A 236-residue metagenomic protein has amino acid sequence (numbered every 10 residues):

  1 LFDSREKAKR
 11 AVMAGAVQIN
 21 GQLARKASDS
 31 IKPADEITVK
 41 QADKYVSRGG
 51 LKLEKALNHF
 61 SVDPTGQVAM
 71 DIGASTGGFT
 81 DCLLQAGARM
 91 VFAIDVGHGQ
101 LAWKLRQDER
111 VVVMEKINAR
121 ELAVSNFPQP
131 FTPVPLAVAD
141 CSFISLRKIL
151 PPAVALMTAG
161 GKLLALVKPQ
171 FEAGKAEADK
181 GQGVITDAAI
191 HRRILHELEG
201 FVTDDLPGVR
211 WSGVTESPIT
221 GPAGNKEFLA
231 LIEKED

Functional and structural regions predicted by a protein language model:
L1-D35: A basic, amphipathic helix-loop patch mediating RNA/tRNA/ribosome contacts
T65-S75, L83: Conserved class I S-adenosyl-L-methionine
S75, F79-T80, G97: Residues at the N-terminus of the alpha-helix immediately C-terminal to the conserved SAM/SAH-binding loop
C82-M90: Conserved S-adenosyl-L-methionine
M90-K148: S-adenosyl-L-methionine
R147-L164: A short glycine-rich, Lys/Arg-flanked "PGG" loop and its adjoining helix->strand segment in the class I
P169-D187: Short, glycine-/aromatic-enriched active-site segment of Class I SAM-dependent methyltransferases
E216-D236: Core SAM-dependent methyltransferase catalytic element
